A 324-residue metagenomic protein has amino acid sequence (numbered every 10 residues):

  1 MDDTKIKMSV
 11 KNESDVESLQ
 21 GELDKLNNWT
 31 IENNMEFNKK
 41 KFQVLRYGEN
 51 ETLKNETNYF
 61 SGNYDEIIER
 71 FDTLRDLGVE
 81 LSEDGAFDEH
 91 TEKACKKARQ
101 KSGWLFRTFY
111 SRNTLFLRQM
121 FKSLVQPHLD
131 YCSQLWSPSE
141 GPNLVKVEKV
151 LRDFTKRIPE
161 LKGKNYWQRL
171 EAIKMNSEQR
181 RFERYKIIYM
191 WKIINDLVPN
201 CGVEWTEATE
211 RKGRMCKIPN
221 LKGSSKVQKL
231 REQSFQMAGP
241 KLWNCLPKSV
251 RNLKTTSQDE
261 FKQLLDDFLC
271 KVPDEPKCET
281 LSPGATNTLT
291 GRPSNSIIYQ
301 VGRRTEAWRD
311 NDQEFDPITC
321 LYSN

Functional and structural regions predicted by a protein language model:
M1-K11, T30, N34-R46, D72-E83 (+1 more regions): Catalytic palm active-site di-aspartate
D2-T4, L23-L26, T30, V44 (+9 more regions): Mobile genetic element proteins and their domesticated derivatives, centered on retroelements and DNA transposons
D3-I6, G103-T108, W167: Short, charged/polar, low-complexity loop and linker segments that flank or interrupt alpha-helical bundles
T4-I31, P138: Catalytic palm subdomain of template-directed nucleic-acid polymerases, centered on the conserved carboxylate motif
V16-L19, L23, F37, T91 (+3 more regions): Hydrophobic packing residues in well-ordered alpha-helices of helical domains and bundles
G21, E36-D72: Short, conserved micro-motifs composed of acidic
I67-E69, P142-N324: Short linear motifs embedded in intrinsically disordered, charge-biased segments
I67-L135: Basic, alpha-helical interaction scaffolds
